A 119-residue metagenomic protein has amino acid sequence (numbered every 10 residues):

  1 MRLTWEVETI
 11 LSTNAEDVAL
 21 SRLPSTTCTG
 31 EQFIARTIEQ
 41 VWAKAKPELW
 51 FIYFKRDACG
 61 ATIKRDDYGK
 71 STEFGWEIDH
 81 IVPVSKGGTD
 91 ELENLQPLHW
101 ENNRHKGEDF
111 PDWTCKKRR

Functional and structural regions predicted by a protein language model:
M1, S21, K55, K64 (+1 more regions): Short, intrinsically disordered low-complexity segments
R2-D17, R22, W42-P47, F51 (+1 more regions): Mixed-charge, low-complexity interaction segments
T13-S21, Q40, K46, N103-R119: Catalytic cores of phosphodiester-bond-cleaving enzymes
L20-E31: Short, compositionally biased leader-like segments
E31-W76, H99: Short cysteine-rich loop/turn motifs with clustered Cys
A61-L98, K106-P111, K117: Histidine-centered nuclease catalytic patch
